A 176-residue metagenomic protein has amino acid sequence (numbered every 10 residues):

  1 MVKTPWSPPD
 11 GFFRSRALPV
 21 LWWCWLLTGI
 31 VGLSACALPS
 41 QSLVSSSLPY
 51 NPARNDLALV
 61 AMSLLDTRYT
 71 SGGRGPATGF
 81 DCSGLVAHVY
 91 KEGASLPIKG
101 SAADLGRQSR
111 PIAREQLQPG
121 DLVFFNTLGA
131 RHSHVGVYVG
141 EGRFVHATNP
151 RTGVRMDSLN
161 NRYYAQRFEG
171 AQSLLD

Functional and structural regions predicted by a protein language model:
T4-W25: Bacterial N-terminal signal peptides that target proteins for export
V31-A35: C-terminal motif of bacterial Sec signal peptides marking the signal peptidase cleavage site
A37-A53, L59, R74, L96 (+4 more regions): Aromatic- and glycine-rich peptidoglycan recognition patches
N55, L59-S63, G84-H88, E115-Q118 (+1 more regions): Solvent-exposed, polar/charged alpha-helical surfaces in well-ordered, non-transmembrane soluble domains, broadly
S63, K91-E92, V137: Solvent-exposed polar/charged
T67-P119: Catalytic cysteine-centered active-site loop
L105, G129-A130: Short glycine/proline-centered loop/turn elements that form peptide/ligand docking sites
